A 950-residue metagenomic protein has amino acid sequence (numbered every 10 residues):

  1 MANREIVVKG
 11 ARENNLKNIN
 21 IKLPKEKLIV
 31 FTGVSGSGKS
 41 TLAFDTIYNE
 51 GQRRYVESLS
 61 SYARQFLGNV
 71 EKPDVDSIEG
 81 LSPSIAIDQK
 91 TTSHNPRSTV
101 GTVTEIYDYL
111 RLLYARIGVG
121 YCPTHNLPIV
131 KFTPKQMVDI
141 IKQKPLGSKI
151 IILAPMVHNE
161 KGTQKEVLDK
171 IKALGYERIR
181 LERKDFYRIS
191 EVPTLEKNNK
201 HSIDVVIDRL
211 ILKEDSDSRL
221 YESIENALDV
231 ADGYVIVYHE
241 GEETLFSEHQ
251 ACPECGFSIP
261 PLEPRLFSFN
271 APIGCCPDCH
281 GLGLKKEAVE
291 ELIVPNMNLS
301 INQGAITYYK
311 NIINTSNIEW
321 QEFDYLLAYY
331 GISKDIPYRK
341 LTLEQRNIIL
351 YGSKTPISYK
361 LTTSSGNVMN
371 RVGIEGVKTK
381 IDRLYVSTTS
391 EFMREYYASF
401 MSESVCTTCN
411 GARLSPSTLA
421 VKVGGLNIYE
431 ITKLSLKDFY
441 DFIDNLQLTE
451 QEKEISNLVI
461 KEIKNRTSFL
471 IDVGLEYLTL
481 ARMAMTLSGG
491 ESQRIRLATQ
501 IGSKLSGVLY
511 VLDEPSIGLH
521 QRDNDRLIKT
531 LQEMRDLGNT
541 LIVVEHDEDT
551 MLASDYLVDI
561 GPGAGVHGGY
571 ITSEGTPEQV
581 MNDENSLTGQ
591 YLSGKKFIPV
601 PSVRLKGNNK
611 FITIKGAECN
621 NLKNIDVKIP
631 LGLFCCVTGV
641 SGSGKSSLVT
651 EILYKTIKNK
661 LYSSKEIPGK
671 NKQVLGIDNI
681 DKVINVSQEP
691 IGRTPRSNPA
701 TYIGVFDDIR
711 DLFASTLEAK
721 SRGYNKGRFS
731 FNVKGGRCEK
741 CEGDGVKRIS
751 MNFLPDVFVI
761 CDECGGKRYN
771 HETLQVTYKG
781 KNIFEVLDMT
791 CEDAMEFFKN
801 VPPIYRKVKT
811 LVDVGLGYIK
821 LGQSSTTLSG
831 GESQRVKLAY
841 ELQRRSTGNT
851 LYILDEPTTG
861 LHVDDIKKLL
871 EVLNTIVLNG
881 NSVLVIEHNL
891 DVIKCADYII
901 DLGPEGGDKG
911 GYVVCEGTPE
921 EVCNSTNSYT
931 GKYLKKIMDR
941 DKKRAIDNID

Functional and structural regions predicted by a protein language model:
M1-D950: Conserved phosphate-binding elements of NTP-dependent enzyme cores
